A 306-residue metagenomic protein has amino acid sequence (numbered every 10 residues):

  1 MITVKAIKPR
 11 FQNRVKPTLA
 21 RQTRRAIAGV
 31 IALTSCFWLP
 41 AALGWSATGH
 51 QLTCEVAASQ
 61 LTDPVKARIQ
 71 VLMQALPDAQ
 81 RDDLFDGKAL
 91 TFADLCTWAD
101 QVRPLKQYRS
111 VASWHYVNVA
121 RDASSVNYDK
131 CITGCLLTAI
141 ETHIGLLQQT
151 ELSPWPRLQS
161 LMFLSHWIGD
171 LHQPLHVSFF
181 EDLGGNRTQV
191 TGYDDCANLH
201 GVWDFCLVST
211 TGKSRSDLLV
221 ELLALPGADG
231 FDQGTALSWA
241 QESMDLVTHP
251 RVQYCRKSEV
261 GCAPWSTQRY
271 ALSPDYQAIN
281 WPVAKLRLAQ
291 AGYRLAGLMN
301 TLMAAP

Functional and structural regions predicted by a protein language model:
V4-V30: Bacterial N-terminal signal peptides that target proteins for export
L39-A41: N-terminal signal peptide c-region/cleavage motif recognized by signal peptidases
L43-W167, P174-P306: N-terminal, motif-rich segments that launch catalysis or mediate targeting to/interaction with membranes, typified by
